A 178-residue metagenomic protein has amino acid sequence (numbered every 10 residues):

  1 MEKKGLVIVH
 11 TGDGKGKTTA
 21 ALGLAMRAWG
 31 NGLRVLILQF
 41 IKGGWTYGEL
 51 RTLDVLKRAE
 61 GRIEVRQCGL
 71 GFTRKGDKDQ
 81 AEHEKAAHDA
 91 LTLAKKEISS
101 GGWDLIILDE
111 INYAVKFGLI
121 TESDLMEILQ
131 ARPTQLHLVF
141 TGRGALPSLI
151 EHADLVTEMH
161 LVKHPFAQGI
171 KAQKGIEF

Functional and structural regions predicted by a protein language model:
G5-E97: Conserved P-loop
G23-L24, L50-L53, Q80, I120-D124 (+2 more regions): Short, glycine/charged-enriched secondary-structure capping and boundary segments
R27, T52, I128, S148-L149: Hydrophobic/aromatic ligand-binding patch that stacks against planar heteroaromatic rings of cofactors or nucleotides
I41-W45, G71-F72, N112-Y113, G144-P147 (+1 more regions): Conserved nucleotide-binding/hydrolysis micro-motifs of P-loop NTPases
E64-Q67, F140, T157-E158: Structural signal for conserved beta-strand scaffold positions within catalytic alpha/beta enzyme cores
R74-H137: Phosphate-binding/switch loop-helix module in NTP-utilizing enzymes
L136-G144: Short, flexible loop segments at boundaries between secondary-structure elements
R143-F178: Phosphate-binding/switch region of NTP-binding enzymes
